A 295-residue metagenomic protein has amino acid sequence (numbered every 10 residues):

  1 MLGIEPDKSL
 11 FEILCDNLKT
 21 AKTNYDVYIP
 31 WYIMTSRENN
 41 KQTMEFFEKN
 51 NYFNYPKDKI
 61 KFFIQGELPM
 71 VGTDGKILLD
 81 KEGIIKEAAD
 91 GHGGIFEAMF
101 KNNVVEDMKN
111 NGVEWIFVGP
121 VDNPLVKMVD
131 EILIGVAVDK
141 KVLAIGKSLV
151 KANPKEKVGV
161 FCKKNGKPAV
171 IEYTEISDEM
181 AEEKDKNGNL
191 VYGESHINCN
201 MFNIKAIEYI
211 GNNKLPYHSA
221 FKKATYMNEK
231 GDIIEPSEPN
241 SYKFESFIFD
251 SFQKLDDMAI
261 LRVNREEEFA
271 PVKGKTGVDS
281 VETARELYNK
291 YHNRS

Functional and structural regions predicted by a protein language model:
M1-D58, P69, D80-A98, V105-E106 (+5 more regions): N-terminal glycine-rich phosphate-binding loop and ensuing alpha1 helix
L14, K76, D178-E179: Short hydrophobic/aromatic-rich motifs at helix boundaries and adjacent loops
P30-Y32, K61, I145, A259: A structural signal for isolated positions on well-ordered beta-strands in alpha/beta enzyme cores
T35, I64-G66, R262-N264: A general secondary-structure junction signal
S36-N40, N123, E266: Short, internal active-site loops enriched in acidic
T43, D122, N203: Residue-level signal for inorganic ion chemistry
Y52, K57-E156: Conserved beta-loop-beta/alpha segment of the NTase-like Rossmann-fold superfamily that binds/positions NTPs
M108, G112-F117, L125-V129, I134-R294: Catalytic core of tubulin tyrosine ligase-like
